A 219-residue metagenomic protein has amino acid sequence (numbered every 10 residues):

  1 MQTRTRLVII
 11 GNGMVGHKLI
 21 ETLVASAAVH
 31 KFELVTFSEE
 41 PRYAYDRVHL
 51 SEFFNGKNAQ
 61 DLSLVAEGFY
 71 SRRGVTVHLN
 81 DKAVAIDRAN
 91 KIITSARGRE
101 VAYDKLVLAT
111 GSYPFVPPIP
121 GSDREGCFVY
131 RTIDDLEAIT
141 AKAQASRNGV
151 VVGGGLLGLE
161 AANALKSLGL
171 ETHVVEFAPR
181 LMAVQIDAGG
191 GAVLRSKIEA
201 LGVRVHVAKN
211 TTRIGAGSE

Functional and structural regions predicted by a protein language model:
M1-V8, V65-V150, H173: FAD-binding core/adjacent interface of flavoenzyme oxidoreductases
Q2-T76, A164-G189: Beta1-alpha1 glycine-rich phosphate/pyrophosphate-binding loop at the start of Rossmann-like nucleotide-binding domains
G11-M14, R131, V152-L156: Glycine-rich Rossmann-fold phosphate-binding loop(s) that bind the pyrophosphate of adenine dinucleotide cofactors
G16, Y43-A44, I86, I92 (+5 more regions): Flexible, glycine-rich phosphate/dinucleotide-binding loops and adjacent beta-alpha linkers at cofactor/substrate
V29, E33, V77-T94, V101 (+1 more regions): A Rossmann-like FAD-binding core segment of flavoenzymes
V129-T132, G158, D187: Short, conserved glycine- and acidic-residue-centered signature motifs in active-site or ligand-binding loops
L156-A162: Mid-domain beta-loop-alpha active-site segment that forms a flexible, acidic cofactor/metal-binding surface
